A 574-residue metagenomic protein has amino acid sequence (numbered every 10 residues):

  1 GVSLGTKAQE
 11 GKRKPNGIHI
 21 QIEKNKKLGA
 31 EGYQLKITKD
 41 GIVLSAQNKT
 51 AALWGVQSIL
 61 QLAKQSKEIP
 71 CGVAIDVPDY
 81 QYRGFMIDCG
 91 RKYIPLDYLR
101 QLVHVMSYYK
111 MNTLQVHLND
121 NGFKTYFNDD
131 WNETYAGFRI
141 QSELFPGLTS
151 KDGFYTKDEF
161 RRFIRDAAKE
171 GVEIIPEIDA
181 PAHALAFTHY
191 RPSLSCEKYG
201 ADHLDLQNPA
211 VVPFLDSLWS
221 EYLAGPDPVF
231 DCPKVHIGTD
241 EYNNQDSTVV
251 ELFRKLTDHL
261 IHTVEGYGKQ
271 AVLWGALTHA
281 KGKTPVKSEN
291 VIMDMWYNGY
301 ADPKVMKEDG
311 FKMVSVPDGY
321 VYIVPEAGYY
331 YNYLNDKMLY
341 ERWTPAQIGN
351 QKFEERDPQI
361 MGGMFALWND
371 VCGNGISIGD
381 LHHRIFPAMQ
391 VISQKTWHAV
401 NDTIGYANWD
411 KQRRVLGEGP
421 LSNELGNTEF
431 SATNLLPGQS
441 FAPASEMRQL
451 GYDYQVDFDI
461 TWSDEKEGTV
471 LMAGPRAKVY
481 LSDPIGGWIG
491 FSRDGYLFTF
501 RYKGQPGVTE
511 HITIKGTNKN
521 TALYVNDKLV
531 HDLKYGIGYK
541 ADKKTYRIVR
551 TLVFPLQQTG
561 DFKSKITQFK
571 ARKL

Functional and structural regions predicted by a protein language model:
G1-Y80, T396-V400, I404: Contiguous, structured surface segment used for ligand recognition
Q81-Y267, A271: Substrate-binding cleft of carbohydrate-active enzyme catalytic domains
I94, Q207-E354: Active-site capping/gating regions of soluble enzymes
L114-V116, F160-A167, V456-F458, V508-V525: Short tryptophan-centered beta-strand motifs in secreted/extracellular beta-sheet-rich domains of glycan-recognition
P285-V291, N298-G438: Flexible, acidic glycine-rich loops studded with aromatic residues
T433-F491, A571-L574: Extracellular glycan-recognition modules
G490-T513: Short, aromatic/His-centered strand-loop micro-motif at the edge of beta-sheets
V530-Q568: Flexible glycan-contacting loops in extracellular carbohydrate-active proteins
